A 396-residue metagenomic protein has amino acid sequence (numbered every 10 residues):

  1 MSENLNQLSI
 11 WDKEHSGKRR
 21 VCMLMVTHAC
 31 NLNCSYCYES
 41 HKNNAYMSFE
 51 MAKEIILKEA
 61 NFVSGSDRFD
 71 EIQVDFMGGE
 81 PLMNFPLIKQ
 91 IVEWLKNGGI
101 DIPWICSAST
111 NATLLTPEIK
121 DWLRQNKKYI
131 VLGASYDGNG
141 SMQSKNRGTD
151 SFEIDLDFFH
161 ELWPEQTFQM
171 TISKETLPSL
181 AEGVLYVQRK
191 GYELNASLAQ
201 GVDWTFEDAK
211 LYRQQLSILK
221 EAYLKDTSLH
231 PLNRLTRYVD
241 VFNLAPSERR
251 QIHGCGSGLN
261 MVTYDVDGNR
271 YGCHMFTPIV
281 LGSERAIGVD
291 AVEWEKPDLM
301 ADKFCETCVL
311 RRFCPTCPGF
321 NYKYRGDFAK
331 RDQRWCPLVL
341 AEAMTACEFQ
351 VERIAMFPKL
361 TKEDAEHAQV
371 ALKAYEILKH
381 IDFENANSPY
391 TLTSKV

Functional and structural regions predicted by a protein language model:
M1-I10, T307-V396: Radical SAM enzyme core and accessory elements
M1-M23, D67: N-terminal [4Fe-4S]-dependent radical SAM core
S16-M51: Canonical Radical SAM [4Fe-4S] cluster-binding loop centered on the CxxxCxxC motif and its immediate flanking residues
V26, C30, A301-F304, L310 (+1 more regions): Short metal-coordination and nucleic-acid-contact micro-motifs, chiefly zinc-binding Cys/His arrays
N33, C37-S40, F276, R311 (+2 more regions): Cys/His-rich metal-chelating microdomains
I56-M77, N84-F206: Radical SAM/AdoMet-radical enzyme domain recognition
Q214-A245, N269-T316, F320: C-terminal accessory region of radical SAM enzymes
C255-L259: Short, small/polar residue-rich loop motifs at catalytic or cofactor-binding pockets
